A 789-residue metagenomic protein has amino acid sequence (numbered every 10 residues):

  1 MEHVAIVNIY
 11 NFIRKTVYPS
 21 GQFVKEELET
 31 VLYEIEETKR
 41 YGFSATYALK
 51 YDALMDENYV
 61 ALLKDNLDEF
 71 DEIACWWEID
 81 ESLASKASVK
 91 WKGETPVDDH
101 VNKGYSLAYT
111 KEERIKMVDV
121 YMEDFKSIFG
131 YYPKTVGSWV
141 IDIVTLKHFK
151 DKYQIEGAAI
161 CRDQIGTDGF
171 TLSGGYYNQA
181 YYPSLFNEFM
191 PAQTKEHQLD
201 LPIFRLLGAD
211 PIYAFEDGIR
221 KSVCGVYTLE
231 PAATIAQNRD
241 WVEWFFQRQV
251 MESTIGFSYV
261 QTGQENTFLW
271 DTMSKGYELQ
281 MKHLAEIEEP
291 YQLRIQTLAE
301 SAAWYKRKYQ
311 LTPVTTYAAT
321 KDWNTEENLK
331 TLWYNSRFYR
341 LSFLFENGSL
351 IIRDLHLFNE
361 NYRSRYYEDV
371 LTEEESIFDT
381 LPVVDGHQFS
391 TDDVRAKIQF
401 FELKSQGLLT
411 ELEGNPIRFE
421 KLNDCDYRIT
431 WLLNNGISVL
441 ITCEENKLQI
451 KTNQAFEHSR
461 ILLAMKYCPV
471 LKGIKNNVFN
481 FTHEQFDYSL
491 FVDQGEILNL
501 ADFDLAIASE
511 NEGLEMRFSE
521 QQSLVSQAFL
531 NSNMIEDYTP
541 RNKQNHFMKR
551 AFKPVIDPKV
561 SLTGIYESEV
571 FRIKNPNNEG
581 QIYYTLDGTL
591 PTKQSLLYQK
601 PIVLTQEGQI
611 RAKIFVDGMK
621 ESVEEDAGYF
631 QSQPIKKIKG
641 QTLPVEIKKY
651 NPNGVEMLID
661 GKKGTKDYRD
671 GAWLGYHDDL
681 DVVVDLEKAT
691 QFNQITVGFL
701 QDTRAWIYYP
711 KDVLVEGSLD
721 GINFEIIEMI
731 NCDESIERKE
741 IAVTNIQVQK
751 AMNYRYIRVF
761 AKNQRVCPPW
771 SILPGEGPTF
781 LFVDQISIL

Functional and structural regions predicted by a protein language model:
H3-N11, K15-V101, G137, A158 (+5 more regions): Short, well-structured secondary-structure segments
I9-Q22, L28-Y41, E123, S127-I128 (+2 more regions): Catalytic grooves of carbohydrate-active enzymes
Y51-V140, Q198-Y227, G256-F268, H387: Metal-dependent polysaccharide deacetylase catalytic core of the NodB/CE4 family, i.e., the active-site-bearing domain
T110-L185, N446-I450, E484, F491: Catalytic domains of cell-wall/extracellular-matrix polysaccharide-remodeling enzymes, centered on de-N-acetylation
F343-D426, L433-N435: Acidic-aromatic substrate-binding/catalytic surfaces of carbohydrate-active enzymes
Y427-K475: Acidic, contiguous internal or C-terminal segments within carbohydrate-active enzymes that form a structured patch used
N542-L680: Short, compositionally stereotyped local motifs that mark structural "simplifiers"
K663-E728, E740-L789: Aromatic, loop-rich ligand-recognition surfaces of beta-strand-rich domains
